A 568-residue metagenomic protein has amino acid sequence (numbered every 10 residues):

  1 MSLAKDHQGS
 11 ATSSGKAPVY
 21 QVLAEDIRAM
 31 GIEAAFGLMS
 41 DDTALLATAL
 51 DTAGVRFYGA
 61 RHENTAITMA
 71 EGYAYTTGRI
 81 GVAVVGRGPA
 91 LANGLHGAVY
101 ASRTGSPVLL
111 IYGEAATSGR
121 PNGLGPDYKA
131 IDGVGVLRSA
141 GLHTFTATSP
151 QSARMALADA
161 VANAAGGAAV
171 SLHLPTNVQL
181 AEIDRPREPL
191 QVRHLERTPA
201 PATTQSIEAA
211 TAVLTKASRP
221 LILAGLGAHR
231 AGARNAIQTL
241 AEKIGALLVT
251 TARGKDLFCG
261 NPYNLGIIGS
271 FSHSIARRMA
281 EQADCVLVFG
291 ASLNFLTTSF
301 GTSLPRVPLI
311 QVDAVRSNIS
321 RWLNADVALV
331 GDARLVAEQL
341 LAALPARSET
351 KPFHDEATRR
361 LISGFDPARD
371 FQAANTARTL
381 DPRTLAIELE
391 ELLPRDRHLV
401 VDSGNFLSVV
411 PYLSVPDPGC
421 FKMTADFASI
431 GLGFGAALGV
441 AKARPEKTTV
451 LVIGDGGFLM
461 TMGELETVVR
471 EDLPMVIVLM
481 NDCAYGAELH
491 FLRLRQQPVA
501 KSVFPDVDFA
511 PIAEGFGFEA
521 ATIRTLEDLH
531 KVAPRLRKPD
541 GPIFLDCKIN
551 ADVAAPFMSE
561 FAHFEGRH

Functional and structural regions predicted by a protein language model:
S2-G15, T148-Q151, S171-L174, P186 (+3 more regions): Phosphate/pyrophosphate-binding active-site segments
L3-H7, Y112-A156, L174, R253-A357: Glycine-rich, acidic loop regions that bind phosphate or pyrophosphate groups
S14-G15, I131, D159-K216, D370: Conformationally flexible catalytic loops at phosphate/diphosphate-handling active centers
Y20-A24, R28-G31, L38-D41, L45-D51 (+1 more regions): Active-site diphosphate/adenylate-binding microenvironment
V22-E33, G72-G78, V161-G166, S206-P220 (+5 more regions): Glycine-rich phosphate/diphosphate-binding loops that line cofactor/substrate pockets in enzymes
E33-F36, R56-Y58, T76-G113, L223-L226 (+3 more regions): A short, small-residue-rich loop immediately preceding and capping a beta-strand
Y75, N93, L226-I310, P416-K447 (+5 more regions): Glycine-rich, anion-gripping cofactor-binding loops and their flanking helix/strand elements in enzyme active sites
P107, S118-K129, S320-W322, A328-V330 (+3 more regions): Thiamine diphosphate
